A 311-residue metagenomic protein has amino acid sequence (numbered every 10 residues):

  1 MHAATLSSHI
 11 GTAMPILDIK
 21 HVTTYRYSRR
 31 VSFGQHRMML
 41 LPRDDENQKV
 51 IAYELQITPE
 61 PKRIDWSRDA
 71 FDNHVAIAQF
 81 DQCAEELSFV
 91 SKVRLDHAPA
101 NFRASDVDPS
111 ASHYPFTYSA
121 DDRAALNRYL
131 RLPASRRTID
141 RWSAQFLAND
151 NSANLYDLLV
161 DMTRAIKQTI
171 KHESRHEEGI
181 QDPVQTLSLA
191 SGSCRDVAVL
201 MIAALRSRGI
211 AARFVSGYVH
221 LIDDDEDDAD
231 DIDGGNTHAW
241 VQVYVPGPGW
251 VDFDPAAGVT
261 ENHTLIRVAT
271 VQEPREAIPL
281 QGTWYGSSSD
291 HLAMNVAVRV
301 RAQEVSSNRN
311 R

Functional and structural regions predicted by a protein language model:
H2-F116: Intrinsically disordered, low-complexity N-terminal segments that are enriched in acidic
P15, H21, G34-H36, Y53 (+6 more regions): Structural beta-strand/beta-sheet cores of well-ordered domains, especially the beta-sheet scaffolds that support
Y25, R29, M38, Y53-L55 (+13 more regions): Flexible, active-site-adjacent loop/turn segments at secondary-structure boundaries
R29, F33-Q35, L40, I57-P59 (+9 more regions): Generic structural "secondary-structure junction" signal
S32, H36, D45, K62 (+8 more regions): Short capping/connector residues at structural and topological boundaries
S110-G192, L200, Q272-P274, S289 (+1 more regions): Secondary-structure boundary elements
R164, D196-D290: Hydrophobic/aromatic-rich core segments of domains that either
